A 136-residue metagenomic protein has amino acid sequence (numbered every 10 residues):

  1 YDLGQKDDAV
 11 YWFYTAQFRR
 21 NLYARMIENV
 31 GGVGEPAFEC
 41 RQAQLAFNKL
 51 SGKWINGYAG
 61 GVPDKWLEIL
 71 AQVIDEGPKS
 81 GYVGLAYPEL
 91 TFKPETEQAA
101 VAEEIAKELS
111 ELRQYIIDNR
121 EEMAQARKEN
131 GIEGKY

Functional and structural regions predicted by a protein language model:
G4-N21: TPR/TPR-like (Sel1-like) alpha-helical repeat modules
R19-N29: Boundary/linker segments of alpha-helical solenoid repeat arrays
N29-Y136: Long, low-complexity, acidic Ser/Pro- and Gly-enriched intrinsically disordered regions in large eukaryotic
